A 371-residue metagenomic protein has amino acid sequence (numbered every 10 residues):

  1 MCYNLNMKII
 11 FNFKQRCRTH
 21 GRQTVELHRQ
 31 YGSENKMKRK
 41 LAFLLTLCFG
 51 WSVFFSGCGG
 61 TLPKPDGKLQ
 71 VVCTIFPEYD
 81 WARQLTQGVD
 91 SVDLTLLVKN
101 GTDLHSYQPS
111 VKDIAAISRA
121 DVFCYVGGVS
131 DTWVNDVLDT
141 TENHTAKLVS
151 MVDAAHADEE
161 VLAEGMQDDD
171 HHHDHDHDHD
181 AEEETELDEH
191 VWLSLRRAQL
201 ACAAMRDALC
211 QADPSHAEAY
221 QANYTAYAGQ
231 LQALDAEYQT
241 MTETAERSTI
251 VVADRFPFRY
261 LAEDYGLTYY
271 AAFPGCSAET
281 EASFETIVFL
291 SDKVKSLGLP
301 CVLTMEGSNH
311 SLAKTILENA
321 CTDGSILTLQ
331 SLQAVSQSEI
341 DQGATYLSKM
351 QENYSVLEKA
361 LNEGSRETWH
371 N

Functional and structural regions predicted by a protein language model:
Y3-K68, D169-E183, E367-W369: Short, low-complexity disordered leader/linker segments with a strong preference for bacterial N-terminal type II
F55-N371: Extracytoplasmic metal-acquisition and chelation regions
